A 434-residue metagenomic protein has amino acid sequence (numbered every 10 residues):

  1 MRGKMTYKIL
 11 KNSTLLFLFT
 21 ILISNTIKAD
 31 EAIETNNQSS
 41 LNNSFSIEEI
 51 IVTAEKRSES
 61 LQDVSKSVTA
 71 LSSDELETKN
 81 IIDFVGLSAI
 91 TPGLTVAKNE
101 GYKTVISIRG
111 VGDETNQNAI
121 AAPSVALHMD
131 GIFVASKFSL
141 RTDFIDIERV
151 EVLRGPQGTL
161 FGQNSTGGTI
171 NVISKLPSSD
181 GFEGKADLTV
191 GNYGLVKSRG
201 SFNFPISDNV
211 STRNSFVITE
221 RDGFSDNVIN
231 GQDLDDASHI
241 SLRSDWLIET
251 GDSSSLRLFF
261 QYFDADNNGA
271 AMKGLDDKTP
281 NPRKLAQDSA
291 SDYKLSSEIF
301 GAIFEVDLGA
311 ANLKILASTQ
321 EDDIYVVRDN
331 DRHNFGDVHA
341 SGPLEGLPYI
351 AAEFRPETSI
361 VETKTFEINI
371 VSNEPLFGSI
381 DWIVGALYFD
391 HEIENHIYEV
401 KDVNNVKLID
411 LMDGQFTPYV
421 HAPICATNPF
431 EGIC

Functional and structural regions predicted by a protein language model:
M1-N12, F17-K79, V85-I90, N203 (+2 more regions): N-terminal Sec signal peptide and the immediately downstream disordered periplasmic leader that contains the TonB box
L18, G86, S107, N171 (+6 more regions): Outer-membrane beta-barrel architecture
L41-D180: Acidic, small-polar-rich N-terminal luminal/periplasmic segments of exported/outer-membrane proteins
E55, I173, D187-Y193, V217-T219 (+5 more regions): Outer-membrane beta-barrel pore domains and translocons
G101, I106, D143, G181 (+4 more regions): Mobile, glycine-rich extracellular loop/lid and propeptide segments that shape or gate substrate/ligand access
A122-S124, S136, I145-E148, R154 (+6 more regions): Outer-membrane beta-barrel translocator/receptor signature
N209, G231, D235-W382, F389-I393: Outer-membrane beta-barrel domain signature, strongest for Gram-negative TonB-dependent receptors and also present
P343-P348, I409-C434: Flexible glycine-rich, low-complexity coil/linker segments exposed to the extracellular/periplasmic environment
